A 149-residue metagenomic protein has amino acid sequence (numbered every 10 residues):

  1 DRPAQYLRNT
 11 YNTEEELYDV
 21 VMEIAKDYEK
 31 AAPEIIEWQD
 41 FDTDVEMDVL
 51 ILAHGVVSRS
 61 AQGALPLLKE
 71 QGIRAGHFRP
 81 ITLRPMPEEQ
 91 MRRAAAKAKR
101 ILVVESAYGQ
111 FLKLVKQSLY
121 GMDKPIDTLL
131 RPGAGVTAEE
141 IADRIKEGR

Functional and structural regions predicted by a protein language model:
D1-D40: Conformationally flexible catalytic loops at phosphate/diphosphate-handling active centers
L7-Y18, H54, I101, E105 (+1 more regions): Hydrophobic alpha-helical scaffolding
E37-F78, R84-M91: Redox- and metal-dependent alpha/beta enzyme cores, enriched for Fe-S-associated oxidoreductases and cofactor-handling
E46-D48, K97-R100: Short acidic/histidine-rich motifs immediately flanking catalytic phosphotransfer sites in two-component signaling
K99, E105-R149: Peripheral docking tails and interdomain loops at the edges of cofactor- or intermediate-handling domains
